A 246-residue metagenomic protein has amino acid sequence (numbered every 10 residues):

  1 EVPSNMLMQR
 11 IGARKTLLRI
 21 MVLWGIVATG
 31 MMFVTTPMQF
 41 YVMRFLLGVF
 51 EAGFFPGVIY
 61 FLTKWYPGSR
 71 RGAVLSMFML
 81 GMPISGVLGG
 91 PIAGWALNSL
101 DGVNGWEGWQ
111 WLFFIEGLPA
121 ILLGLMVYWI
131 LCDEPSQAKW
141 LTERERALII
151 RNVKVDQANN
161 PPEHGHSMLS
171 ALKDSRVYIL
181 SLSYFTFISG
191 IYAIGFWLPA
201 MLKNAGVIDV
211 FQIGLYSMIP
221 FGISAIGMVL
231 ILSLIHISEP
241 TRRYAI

Functional and structural regions predicted by a protein language model:
E1-P37: Conserved MFS/SLC helix-loop-helix module at the cytosolic interface between two early adjacent transmembrane helices
G12, F33-Q39, F50, P67 (+1 more regions): Helix-breaking motifs and short loop linkers at transmembrane-helix boundaries and internal kinks in secondary membrane
T36-R44, I179-L180: Short hydrophobic/alpha-helical segments at membrane-entry points of transmembrane helices in Major Facilitator
M43-L80: Cytoplasmic helix-loop-helix junction between adjacent transmembrane helices in 12-TM secondary transporters
L75-L97, P119-A120: Glycine-rich segments within core transmembrane alpha-helices of 12-TM secondary carriers
N104-S167: Central mid-sequence intracellular linker of multi-pass
A171-M228: Extracytoplasmic gate region of multi-pass secondary transporters
I235-I246: Single conserved hydrophobic/aromatic residue that forms the stacking wall/gate of nucleotide- or nucleobase-binding
